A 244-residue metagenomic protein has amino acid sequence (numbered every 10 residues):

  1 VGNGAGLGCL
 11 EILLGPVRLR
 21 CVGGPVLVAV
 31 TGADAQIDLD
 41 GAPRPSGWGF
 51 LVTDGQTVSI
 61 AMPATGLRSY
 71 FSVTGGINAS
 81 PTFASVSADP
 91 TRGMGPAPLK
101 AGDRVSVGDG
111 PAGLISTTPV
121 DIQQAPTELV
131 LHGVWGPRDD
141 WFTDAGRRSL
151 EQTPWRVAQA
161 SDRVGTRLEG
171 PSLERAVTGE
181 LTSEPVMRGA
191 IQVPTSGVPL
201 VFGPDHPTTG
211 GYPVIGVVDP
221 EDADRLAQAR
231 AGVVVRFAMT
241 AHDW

Functional and structural regions predicted by a protein language model:
V1-W244: Conserved "landmark" site that anchors the functional core of diverse proteins
